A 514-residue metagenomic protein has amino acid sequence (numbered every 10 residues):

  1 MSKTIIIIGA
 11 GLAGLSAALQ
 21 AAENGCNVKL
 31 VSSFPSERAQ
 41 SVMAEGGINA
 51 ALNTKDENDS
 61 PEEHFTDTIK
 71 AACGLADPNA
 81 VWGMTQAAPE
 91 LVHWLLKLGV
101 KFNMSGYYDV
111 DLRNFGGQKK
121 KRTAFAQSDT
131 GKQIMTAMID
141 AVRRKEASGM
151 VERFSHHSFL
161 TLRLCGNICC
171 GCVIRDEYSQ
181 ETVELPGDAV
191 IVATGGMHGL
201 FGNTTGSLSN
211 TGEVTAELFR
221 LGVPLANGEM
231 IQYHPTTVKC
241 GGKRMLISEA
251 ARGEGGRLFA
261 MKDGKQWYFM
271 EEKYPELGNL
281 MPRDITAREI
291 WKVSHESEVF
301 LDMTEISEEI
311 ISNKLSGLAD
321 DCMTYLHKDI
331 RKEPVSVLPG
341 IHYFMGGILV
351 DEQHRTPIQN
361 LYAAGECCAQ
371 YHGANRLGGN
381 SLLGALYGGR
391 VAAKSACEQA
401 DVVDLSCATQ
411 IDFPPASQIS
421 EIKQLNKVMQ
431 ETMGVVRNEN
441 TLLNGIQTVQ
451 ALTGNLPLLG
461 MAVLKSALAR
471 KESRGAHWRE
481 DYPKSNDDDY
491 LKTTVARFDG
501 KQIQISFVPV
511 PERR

Functional and structural regions predicted by a protein language model:
M1-T4, Q20, N24, P35-E37 (+10 more regions): Glycine- and aromatic-enriched mobile tails/lids
K3, Q180-A189, P357: Core beta-strand elements of the Rossmann-like FAD/NAD(P) dinucleotide-binding domain in flavoenzyme oxidoreductases
T4-L30: N-terminal Rossmann-like FAD-binding beta1-loop-alpha1 element of flavoenzymes
A50-M84: Glycine-rich active-site loop/strand segments that organize a redox cofactor
A76-Q86, A124-D140, T204-G212, T237-G241 (+1 more regions): Short beta-strand to alpha-helix junction loop
L96-E181, A193, G202, H234-K239: Conserved redox-cofactor binding core of oxidoreductases
A189-R244, N380-S395: Glycine-rich loop(s) and the adjacent beta-strand/alpha-helix scaffold that form part
E217, V223-E333, S395-D401: An anion/pyrophosphate-binding glycine-rich loop and adjacent beta-alpha core in soluble alpha-beta enzymes
